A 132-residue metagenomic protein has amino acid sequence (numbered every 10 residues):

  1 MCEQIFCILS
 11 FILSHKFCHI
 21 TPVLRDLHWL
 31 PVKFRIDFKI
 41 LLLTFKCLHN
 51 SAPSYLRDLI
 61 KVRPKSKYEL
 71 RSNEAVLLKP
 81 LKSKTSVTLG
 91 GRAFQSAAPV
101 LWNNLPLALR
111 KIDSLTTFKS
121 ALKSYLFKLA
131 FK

Functional and structural regions predicted by a protein language model:
M1-K132: Hydrophobic/basic alpha-helical segments
